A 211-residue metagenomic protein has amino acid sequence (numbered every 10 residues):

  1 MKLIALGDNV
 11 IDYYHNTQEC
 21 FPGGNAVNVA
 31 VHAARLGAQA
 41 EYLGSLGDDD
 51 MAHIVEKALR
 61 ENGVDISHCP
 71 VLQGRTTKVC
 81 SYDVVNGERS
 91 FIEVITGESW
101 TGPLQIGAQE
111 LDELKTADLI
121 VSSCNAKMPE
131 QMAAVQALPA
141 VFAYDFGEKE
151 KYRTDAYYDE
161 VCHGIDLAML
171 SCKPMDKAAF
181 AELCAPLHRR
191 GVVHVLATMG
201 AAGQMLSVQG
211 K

Functional and structural regions predicted by a protein language model:
M1-I4, A58-R60, I66-C69, V85-G210: Ribokinase/PfkB-type carbohydrate-kinase core domain
K2-L3, N9-V79, V85-N86: Substrate-binding N-lobe of the ribokinase-like
